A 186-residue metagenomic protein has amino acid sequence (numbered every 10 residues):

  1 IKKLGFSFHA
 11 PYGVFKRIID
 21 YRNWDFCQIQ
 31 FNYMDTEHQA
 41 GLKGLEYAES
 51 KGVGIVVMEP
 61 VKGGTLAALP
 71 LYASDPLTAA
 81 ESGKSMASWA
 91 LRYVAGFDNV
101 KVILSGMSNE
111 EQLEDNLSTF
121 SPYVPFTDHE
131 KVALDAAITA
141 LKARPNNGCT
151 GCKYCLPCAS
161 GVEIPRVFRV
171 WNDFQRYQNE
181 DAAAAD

Functional and structural regions predicted by a protein language model:
I1-G5, G54: Short beta-strand/loop segments at the ligand-binding rim of alpha/beta enzyme cores
K2, D25-Q28, K101: Conserved acidic residues
G5-A10, Q28-D35: Catalytic beta/alpha-barrel core
H9-A10, H38-Q39, S85: Residue-level recognition of alpha-helix initiation/capping sites
A10-N23, G41: Distinct, well-ordered alpha-helical segments
V14, E37, L113: Glycine/Thr-rich phosphate-binding loops of Rossmann-like dinucleotide-binding domains
Y21-N23, L42-D186: Structured C-terminal cap/extension of enzyme domains
Y33-E37, K62-T65: Short gly/pro/ser/thr-enriched loop/turn and capping motifs at secondary-structure boundaries
